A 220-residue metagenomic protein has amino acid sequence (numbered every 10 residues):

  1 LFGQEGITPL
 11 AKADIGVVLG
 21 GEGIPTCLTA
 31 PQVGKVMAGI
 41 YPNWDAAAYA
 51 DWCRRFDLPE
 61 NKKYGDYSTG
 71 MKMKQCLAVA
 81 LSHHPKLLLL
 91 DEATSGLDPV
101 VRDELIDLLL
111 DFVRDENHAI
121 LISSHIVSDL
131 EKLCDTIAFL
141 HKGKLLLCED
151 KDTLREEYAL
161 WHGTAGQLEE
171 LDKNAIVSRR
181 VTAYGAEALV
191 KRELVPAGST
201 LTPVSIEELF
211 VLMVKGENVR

Functional and structural regions predicted by a protein language model:
L1-S128, K132-H141: ABC transporter nucleotide-binding domains
P9, A47-D51, D152, G166 (+1 more regions): Generic alpha-helical secondary structure signal
T29, D150, T202-S205: Short loop/turn segments at beta->alpha junctions
L88-E92, Q167-L171, L194-G198: Short, surface-exposed beta-strand/loop "edge" segments at domain boundaries and coil↔beta transitions
L105-V190: ABC transporter nucleotide-binding domain
S178-R220: C-terminal coupling/interaction segments
